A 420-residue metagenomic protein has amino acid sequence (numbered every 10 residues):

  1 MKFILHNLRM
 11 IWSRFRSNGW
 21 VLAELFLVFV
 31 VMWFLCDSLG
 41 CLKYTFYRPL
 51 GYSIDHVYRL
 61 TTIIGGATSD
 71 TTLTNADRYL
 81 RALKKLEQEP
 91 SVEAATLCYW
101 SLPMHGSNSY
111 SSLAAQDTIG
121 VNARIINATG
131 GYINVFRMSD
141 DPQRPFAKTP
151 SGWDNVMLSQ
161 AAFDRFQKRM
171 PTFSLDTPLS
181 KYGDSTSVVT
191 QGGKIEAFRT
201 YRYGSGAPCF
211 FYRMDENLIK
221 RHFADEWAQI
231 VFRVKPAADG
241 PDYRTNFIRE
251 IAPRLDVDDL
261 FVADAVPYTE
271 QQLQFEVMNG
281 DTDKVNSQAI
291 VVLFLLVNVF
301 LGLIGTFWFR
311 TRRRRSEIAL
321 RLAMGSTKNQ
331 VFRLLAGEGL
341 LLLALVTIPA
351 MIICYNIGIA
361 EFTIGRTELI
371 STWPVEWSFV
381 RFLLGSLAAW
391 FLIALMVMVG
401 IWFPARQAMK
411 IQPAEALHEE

Functional and structural regions predicted by a protein language model:
M1-F29: N-terminal Sec/SRP start-transfer signal
K2-R9, L42, G385-E420: C-terminal membrane-exit region of the final transmembrane helix in multipass inner-membrane proteins
L5-R9, L301-E338, K410-E420: Intracellular coupling helices
L27-H56: Alpha-helical transmembrane segments
Q88-C209, R213-F223: Short beta-strand boundary microenvironments
Q160-D164, S185-V285: "Rare, low-scoring activations can occur in soluble or secreted enzymes where short amphipathic helices or signal
K284-S287, A344, T367-F403: Conserved transmembrane alpha-helices of multi-pass membrane proteins, especially helix-helix packing segments enriched
E317-F362, A388, L392, M396 (+1 more regions): Transmembrane alpha-helical interface segments in multi-pass membrane proteins
